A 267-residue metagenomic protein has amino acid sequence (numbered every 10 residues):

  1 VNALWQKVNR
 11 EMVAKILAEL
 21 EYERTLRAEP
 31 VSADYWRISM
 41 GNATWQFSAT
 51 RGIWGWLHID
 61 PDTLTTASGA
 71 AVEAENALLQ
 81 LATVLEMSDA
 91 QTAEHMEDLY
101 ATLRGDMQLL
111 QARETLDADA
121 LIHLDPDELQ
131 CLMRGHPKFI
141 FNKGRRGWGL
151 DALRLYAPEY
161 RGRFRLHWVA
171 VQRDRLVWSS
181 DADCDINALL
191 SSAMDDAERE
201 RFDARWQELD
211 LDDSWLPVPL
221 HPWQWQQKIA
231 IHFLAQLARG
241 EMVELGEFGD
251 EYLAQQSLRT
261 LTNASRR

Functional and structural regions predicted by a protein language model:
V1-R267: Nucleotide/phosphate-binding site architecture used for ATP/NTP-dependent chemistry
